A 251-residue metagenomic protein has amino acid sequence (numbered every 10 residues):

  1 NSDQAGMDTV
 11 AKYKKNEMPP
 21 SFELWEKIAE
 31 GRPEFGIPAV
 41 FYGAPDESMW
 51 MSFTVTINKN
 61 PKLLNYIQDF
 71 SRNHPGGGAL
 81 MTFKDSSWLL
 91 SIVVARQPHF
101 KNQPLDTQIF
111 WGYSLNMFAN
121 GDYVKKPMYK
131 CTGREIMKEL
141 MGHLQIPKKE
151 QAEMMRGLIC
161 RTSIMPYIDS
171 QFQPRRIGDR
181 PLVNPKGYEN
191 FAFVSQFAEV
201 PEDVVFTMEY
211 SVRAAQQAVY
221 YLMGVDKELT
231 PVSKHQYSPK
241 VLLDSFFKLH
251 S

Functional and structural regions predicted by a protein language model:
N1-Y237: C-terminal segments that line or cap access tunnels to active or ligand-binding sites in enzymes and enzyme-associated
Y237-S251: Acidic, Ser/Thr-rich low-complexity intrinsically disordered segments
